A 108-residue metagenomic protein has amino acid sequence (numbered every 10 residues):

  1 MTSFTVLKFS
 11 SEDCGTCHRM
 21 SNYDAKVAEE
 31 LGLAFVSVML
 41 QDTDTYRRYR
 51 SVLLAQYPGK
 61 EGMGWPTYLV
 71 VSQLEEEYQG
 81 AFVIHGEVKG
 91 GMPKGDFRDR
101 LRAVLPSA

Functional and structural regions predicted by a protein language model:
M1, G62-M63: A generic fold-level signal
M1-L33: Local sequence-structure signature of Cys/Sec-based thiol-disulfide redox active-site neighborhoods
F9, L31-S51: Thiol-based oxidoreductase modules, predominantly thioredoxin-like and allied folds used for disulfide exchange
D13, D44, W65: Feature marks short, surface-exposed loop/turn motifs that line or immediately flank catalytic pockets and channel
D24-A28, L53, L101-L105: Hydrophobic, Leu/Ile/Phe/Ala-enriched alpha-helical segments that form helix-helix packing faces
R50-P58, G64: Glycine-rich, highly charged phosphate/nucleotide-binding loops
M63-A108: Non-catalytic, surface beta->alpha helical segment in thiol-disulfide oxidoreductase systems
